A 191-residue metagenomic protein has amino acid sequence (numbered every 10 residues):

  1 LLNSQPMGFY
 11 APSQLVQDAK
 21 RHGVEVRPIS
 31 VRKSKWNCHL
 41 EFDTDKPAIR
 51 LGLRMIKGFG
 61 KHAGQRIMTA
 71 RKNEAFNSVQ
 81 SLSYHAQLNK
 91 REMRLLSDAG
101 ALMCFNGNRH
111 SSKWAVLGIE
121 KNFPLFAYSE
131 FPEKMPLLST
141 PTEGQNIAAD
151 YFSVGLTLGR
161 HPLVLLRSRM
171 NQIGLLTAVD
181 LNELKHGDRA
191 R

Functional and structural regions predicted by a protein language model:
L2-M7: Phosphate-backbone binding and catalysis cores of DNA-processing enzymes
F9-H186: Sliding clamp-binding short linear motifs that recruit DNA-associated proteins to replication/repair hubs
R189-R191: Structural detector for short beta-strands of small beta-barrel domains
